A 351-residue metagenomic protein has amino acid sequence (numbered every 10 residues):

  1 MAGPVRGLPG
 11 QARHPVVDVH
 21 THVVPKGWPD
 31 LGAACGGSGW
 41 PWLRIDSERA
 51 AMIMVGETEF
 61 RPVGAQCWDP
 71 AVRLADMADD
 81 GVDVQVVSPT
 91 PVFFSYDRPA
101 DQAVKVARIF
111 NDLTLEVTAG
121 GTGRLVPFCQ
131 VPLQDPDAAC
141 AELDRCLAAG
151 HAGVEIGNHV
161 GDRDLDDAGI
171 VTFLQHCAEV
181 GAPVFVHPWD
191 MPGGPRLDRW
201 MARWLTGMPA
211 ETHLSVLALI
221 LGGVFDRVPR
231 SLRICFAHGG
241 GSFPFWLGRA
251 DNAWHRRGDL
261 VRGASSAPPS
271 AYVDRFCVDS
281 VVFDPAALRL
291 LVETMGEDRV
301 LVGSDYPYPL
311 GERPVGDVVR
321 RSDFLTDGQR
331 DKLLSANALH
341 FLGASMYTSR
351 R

Functional and structural regions predicted by a protein language model:
M1-P15, V19, K26-V84, D112-G120 (+6 more regions): Mid-to-C-terminal alpha-helical segments outside catalytic/metal-binding sites
V24-W28, Q85-V87, F93-D97, P136-A138 (+6 more regions): Short catalytic/ligand-binding loop motif for oxyanion handling, primarily in non-cytosolic enzymes, centered on
W28-W42, D101-V104, I170, A250-R257: Aromatic- and acidic-residue-enriched segments that line the glycan-binding/catalytic groove of carbohydrate-active
M54-A65, L74-D97, R124-P132, A152-I156: Divalent metal-dependent hydrolysis catalytic cores, especially in the metallo-beta-lactamase
T90-V106, D137, R199-A202: Surface-exposed, active-site-proximal loop segments in enzymatic domains
Q102-F110, D166-F173: Charged helix-capping and loop-helix junction motifs
L133, P188-P192, Y306-Y308: Short glycine-enriched loops at secondary-structure junctions
L143-M295, R299: Catalytic pocket-lining loop regions of alpha/beta-barrel enzymes, especially the amidohydrolase/enolase/GH5 lineages
